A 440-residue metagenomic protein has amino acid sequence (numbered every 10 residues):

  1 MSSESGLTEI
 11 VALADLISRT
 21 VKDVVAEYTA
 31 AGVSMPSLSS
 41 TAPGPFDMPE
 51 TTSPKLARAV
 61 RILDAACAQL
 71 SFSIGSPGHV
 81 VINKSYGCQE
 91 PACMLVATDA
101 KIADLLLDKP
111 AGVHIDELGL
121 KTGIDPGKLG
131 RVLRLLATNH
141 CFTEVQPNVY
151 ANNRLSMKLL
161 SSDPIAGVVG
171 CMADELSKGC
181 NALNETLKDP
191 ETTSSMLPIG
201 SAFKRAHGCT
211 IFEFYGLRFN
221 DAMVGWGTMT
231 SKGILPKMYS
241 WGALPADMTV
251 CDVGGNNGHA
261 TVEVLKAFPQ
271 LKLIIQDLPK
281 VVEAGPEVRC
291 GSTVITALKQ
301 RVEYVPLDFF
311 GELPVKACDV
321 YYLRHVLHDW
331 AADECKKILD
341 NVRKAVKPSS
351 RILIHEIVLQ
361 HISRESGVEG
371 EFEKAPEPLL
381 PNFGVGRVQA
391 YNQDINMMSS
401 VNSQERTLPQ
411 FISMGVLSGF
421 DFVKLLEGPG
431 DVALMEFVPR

Functional and structural regions predicted by a protein language model:
M1-G130, E144-V145, A243-R440: Alpha-helical subdomain
S34-S40, D189, T193-S231, V432: N-terminal FAD-binding dinucleotide-binding subdomain shared by FAD-dependent oxidases/monooxygenases
C93-A97, M172-A173, R218-L235: Conserved SAM-binding loop and adjacent beta-strand
R134: Residue-level detection of the helix-turn-helix DNA-binding "recognition helix"
A137-V149: A short, conserved structural fragment
N148-R154, A433: Minor-groove-contacting beta-hairpin "wing" of winged helix-turn-helix DNA-binding domains
R154-F214: Leucine-rich, amphipathic alpha-helical/linker segments
G225-T249, E263: Conserved alpha-helix/loop element of class I SAM-dependent methyltransferases that forms part of the SAM/SAH-binding
